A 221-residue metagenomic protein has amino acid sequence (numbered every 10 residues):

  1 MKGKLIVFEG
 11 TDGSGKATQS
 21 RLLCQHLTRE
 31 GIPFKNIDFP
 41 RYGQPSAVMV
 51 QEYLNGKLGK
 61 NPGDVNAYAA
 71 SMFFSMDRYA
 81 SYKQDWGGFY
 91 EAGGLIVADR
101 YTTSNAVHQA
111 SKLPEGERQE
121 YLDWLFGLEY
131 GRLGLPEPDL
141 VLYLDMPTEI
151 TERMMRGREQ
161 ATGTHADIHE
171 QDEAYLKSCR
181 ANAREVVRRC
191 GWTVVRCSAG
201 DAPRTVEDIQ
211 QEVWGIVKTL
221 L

Functional and structural regions predicted by a protein language model:
K2-L5: Pre-Walker A (Motif I) flank of P-loop NTPase domains
F8: Hydrophobic anchor at the beta1->P-loop junction of P-loop NTPases
T11: P-loop (Walker A) phosphate-binding loop of NTP-binding proteins
K16: Conserved lysine of the Walker
Q19: Hydrophobic positions on the alpha1 helix immediately C-terminal to the Walker A/P-loop
C24, E149-L221: NTP-dependent small-molecule kinase module
E30-G127, G131-L133: ATP-dependent small-molecule kinase phosphotransfer cores that center on conserved nucleotide phosphate-binding segments
T103-A181: A glycine- and Lys/Arg-enriched "phosphate-lid" helix/loop adjacent to the NTP-binding pocket of small-molecule kinases
